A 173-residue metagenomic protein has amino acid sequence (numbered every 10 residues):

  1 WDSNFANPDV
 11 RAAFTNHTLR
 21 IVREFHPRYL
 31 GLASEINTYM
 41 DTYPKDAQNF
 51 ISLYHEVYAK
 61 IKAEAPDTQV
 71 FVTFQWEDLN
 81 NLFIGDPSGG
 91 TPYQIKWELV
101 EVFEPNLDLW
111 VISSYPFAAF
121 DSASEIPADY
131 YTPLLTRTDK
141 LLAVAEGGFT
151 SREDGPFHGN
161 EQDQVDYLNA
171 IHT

Functional and structural regions predicted by a protein language model:
W1-R20: Active-site-adjacent "subsite" loops/lids of carbohydrate-active enzymes
S3-A6, I36-A47, I112-S124, G155-G159: Surface-exposed cleft-lining segments at the edges of enzyme active sites
F14-I21, W76-E101, S124-P133, N169-I171: Alpha-helical scaffolding within the catalytic cores of extracellular/periplasmic polymer-degrading hydrolases
N16-A47, F71-T73: Active-site groove signature of glycoside hydrolases
R20-R28, E56-V70, F103-N106, L134-K140 (+1 more regions): A structural motif corresponding to the C-terminal end of an alpha-helix and its immediate exit/capping segment
G31-S34, L53-Y93, K140-R152: Aromatic-lined carbohydrate-recognition surfaces of secreted/lumenal glycan-active proteins
P66-Q69, Q94-P156: Glycoside hydrolase catalytic-domain groove-lining segments
S151-T173: Substrate-binding clefts and catalytic carboxylate motifs of secreted carbohydrate-active enzymes
